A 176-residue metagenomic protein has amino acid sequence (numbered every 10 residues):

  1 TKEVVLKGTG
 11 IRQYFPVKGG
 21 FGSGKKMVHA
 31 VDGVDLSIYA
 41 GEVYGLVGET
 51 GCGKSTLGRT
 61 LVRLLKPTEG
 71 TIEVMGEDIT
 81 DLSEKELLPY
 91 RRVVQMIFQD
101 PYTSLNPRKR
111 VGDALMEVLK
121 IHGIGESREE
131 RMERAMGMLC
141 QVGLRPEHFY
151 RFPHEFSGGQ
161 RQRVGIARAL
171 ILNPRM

Functional and structural regions predicted by a protein language model:
G22-K25, I79-Q95, I121, R128: ABC ATPase NBD coupling module
V47-G48: The feature captures the beta-strand-to-loop junction immediately N-terminal to the Walker
V62: Helix-to-loop junction immediately C-terminal to a conserved catalytic motif
G70-D78: Conserved ABC transporter NBD signature motif
D78, E129-E147: Conserved ABC ATPase "signature" region
F152-F156, Q160: Conserved ABC ATPase signature
I166: Hydrophobic anchor residue at the start of the ABC signature
